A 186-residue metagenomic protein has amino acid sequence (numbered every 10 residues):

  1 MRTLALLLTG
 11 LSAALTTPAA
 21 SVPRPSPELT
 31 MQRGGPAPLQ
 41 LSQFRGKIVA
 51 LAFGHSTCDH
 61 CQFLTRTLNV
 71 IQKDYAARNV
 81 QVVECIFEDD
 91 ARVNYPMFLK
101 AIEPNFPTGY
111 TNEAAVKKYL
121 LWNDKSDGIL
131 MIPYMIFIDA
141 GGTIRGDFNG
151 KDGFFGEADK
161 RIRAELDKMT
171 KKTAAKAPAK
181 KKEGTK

Functional and structural regions predicted by a protein language model:
A5-A14: Bacterial N-terminal signal peptides
T17-L41, F106: N-terminal "domain-start" segment that seeds a small globular fold
P27, I48-V49, I132-P133: Short loop/turn microsegments at loop-to-beta-strand junctions
L41-D59: Short active-site neighborhood of thiol/selenol oxidoreductases, capturing the structured segment around
C58-C61, M135: The canonical Cys-X-X-Cys-His
Q62-E103, A115-N123: Structural microenvironment flanking redox-active thiols in thiol-disulfide oxidoreductases
P104, E113-R161: Thiol/disulfide oxidoreductase modules built on the thioredoxin-like
T173-K186: Compositionally biased, proline/threonine/alanine/serine-rich low-complexity intrinsically disordered stretches
